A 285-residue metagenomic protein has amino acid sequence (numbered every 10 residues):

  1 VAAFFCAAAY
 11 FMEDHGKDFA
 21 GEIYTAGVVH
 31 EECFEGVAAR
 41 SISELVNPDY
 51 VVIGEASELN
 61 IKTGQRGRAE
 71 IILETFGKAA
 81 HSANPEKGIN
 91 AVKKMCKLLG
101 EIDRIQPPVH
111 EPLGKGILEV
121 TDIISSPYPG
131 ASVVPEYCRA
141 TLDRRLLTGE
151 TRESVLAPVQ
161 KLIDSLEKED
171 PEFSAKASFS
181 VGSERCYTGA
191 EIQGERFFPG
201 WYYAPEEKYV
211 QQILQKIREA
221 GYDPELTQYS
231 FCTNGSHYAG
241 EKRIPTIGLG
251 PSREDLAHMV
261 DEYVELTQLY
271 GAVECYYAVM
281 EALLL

Functional and structural regions predicted by a protein language model:
V1-A2, C33-G36, P85-K93: Short, amphipathic alpha-helical segments
A2-Q65, E70, L284: Acidic/histidine-rich catalytic neighborhood of metal-dependent amide-processing enzymes
I72-L285: Metal-dependent amide/peptide-bond hydrolase catalytic core, centered on the "pita-bread" metallohydrolase fold
